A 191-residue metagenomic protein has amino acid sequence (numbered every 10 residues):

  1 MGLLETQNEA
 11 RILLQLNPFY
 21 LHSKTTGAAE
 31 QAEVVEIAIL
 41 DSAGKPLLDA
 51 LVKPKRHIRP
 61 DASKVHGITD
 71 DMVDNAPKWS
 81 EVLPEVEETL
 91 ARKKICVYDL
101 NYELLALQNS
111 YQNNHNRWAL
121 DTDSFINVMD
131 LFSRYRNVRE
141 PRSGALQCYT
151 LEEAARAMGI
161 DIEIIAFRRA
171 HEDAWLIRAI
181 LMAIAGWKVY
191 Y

Functional and structural regions predicted by a protein language model:
G2, Q15-P18, E30-E36, L40-I68 (+1 more regions): Metal-dependent phosphoesterase core characteristic of DEDDh/y 3'-5' exonuclease domains
G2-I12, S23: Long, highly charged low-complexity segments
E5-N8, E81-P84, Q112: A generic local structural motif
H22-A29: Ser/Thr-glycine-rich phosphate-binding loops at phosphate-binding pockets of nucleotides, nucleotide cofactors
K64-E85: Metal-dependent phosphoesterase signature
